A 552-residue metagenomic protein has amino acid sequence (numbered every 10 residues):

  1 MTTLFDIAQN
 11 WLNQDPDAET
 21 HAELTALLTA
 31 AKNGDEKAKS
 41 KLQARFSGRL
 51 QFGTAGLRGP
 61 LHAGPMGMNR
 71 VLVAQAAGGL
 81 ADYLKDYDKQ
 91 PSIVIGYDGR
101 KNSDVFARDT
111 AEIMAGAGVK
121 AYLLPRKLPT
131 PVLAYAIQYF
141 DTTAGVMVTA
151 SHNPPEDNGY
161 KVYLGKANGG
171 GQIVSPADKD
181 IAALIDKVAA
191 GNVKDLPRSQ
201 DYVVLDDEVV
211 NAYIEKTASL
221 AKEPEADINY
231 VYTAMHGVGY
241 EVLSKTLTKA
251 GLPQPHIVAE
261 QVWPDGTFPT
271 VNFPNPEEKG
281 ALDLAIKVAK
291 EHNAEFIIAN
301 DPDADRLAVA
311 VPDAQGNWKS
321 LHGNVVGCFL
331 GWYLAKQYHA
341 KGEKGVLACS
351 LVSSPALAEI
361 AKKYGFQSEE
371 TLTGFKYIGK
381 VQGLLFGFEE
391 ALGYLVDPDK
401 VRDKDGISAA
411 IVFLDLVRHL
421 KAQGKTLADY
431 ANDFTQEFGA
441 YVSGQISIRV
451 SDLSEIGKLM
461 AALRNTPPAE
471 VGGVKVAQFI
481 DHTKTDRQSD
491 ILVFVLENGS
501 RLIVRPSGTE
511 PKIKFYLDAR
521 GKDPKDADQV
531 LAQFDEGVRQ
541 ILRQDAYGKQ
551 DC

Functional and structural regions predicted by a protein language model:
A8-T110, A117, V203-Y230, V238: An N-terminal, well-structured beta->alpha segment
W11, D15-E19, K41-L50, N158-A289: Gly/Ser/Thr-enriched, mixed-charge loops and adjacent short helices that form phosphate/oxyanion-binding elements
F46-M66, S151, A234-V242, T246 (+3 more regions): Conserved phosphate/anionic-ligand binding catalytic regions in large, soluble enzymes, centered on
V94-D157, T246-K249, P253-V309: N-terminal small/polar loop signature for handling phosphorylated ligands or for N-terminal nucleophile
D104-D109, A134-Q138, E156-V162, V193-K194 (+7 more regions): Short acidic, glycine/serine/threonine-rich loops at helix termini
P155, G165, A183, A189-A190 (+2 more regions): Replace "Mg2+/Mn2+-dependent" with "divalent metal-dependent
K290, A294-F296, N317-K319, H339-P506 (+3 more regions): Phosphate-binding and adjacent anionic-ligand microenvironments
